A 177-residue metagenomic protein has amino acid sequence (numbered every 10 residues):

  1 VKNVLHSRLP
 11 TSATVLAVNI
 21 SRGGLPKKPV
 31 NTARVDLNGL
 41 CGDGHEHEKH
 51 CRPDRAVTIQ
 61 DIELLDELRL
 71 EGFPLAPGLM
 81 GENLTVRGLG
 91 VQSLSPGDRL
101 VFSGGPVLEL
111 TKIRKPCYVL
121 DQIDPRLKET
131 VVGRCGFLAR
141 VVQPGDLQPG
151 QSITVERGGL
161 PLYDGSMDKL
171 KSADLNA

Functional and structural regions predicted by a protein language model:
V1-A177: Metal-cofactor-dependent catalytic cores
